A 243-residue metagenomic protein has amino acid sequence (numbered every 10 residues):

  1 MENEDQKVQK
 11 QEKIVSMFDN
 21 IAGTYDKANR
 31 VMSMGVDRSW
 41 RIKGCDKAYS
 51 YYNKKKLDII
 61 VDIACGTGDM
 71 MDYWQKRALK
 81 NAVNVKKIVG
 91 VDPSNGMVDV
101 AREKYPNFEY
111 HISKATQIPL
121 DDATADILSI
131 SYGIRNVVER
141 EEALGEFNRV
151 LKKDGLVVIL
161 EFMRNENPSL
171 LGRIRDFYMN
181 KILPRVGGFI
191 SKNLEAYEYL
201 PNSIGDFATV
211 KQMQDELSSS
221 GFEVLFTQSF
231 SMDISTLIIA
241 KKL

Functional and structural regions predicted by a protein language model:
M1-D26, M179: N-terminal, positively charged/glycine-rich alpha-helical extensions of SAM-dependent methyltransferases
K13, L160-E216, S220, F226: C-terminal alpha-helical "lid/dimerization" subdomain adjacent to the S-adenosyl-L-methionine
G35-D58, Y73-R77: Conserved alpha-helix/loop element of class I SAM-dependent methyltransferases that forms part of the SAM/SAH-binding
I59-Q117: Class I SAM-dependent methyltransferase SAM/SAH-binding core
T116-L128: A short acidic, Gly/Pro-enriched loop at the edge of an enzyme's catalytic core that lines a small-molecule cofactor
D126-R140: A short SAM/SAH-binding and catalytic strip from SAM-dependent methyltransferases
E141-L156: A short glycine-rich, Lys/Arg-flanked "PGG" loop and its adjoining helix->strand segment in the class I
S220-E223, S229-L243: Core SAM-dependent methyltransferase catalytic element
